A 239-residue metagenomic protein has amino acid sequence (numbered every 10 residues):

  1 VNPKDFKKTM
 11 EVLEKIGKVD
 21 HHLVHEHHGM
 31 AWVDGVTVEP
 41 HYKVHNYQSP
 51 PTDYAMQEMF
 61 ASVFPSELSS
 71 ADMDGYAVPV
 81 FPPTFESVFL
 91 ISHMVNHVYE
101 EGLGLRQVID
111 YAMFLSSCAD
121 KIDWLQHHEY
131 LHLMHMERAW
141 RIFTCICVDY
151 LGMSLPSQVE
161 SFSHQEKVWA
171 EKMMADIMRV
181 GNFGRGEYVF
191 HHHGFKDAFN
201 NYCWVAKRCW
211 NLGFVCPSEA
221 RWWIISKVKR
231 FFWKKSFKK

Functional and structural regions predicted by a protein language model:
N2-K239: Conserved NTP-donor binding/palm subdomain of two-metal-ion nucleotidyltransferases/polymerases, i.e., the charged
